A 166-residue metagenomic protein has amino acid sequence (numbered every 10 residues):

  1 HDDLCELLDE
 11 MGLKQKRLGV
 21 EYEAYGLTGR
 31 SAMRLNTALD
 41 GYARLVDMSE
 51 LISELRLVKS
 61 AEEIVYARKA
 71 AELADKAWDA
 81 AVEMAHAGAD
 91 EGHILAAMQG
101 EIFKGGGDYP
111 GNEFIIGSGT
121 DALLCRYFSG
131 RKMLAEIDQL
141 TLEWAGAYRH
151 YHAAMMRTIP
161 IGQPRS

Functional and structural regions predicted by a protein language model:
H1-S166: Active-site neighborhoods and metal-handling regions in enzymes and metal-associated proteins
